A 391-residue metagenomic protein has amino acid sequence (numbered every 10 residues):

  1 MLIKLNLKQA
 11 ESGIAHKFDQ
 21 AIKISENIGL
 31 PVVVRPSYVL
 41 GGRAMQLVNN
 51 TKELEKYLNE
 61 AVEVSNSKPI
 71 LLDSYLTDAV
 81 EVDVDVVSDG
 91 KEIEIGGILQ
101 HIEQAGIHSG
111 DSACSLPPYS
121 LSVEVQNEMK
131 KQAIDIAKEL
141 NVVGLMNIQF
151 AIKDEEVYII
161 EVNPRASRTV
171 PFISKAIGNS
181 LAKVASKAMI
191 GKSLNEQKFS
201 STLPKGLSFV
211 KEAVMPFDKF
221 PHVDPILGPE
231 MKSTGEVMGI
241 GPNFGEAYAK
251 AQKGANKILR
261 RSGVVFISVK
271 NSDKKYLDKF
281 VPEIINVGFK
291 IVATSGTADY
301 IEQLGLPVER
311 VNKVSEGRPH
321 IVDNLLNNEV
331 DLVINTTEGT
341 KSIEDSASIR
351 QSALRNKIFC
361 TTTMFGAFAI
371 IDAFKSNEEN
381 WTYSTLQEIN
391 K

Functional and structural regions predicted by a protein language model:
M1, I24, D85, I136 (+3 more regions): Hydrophobic/aromatic ligand-binding patch that stacks against planar heteroaromatic rings of cofactors or nucleotides
M1, L5-N6, I28-P31, L40-R43 (+1 more regions): ATP-dependent carboxylate activation and anion-phosphoryl transfer catalytic cores that bind Mg-ATP to form
M1-M45, L304-K313, F365-D372, N377-E378: A conserved helix-loop-beta module that forms one wall/lid of the active-site cleft in ATP-utilizing catalytic domains
Q9-S12, I70-L72, I148, V308 (+1 more regions): Generic structural signal for residues in well-ordered beta-strands
A15-Q20, E53-L54, T77-A79, S272-K274 (+1 more regions): Short acidic loop-to-helix transition motifs that present clustered carboxylates
K17, N50, T294-S295, M364: Helix N-cap/beta->alpha junction signal
L145, K153-E156, A166-P171, K175-V184 (+6 more regions): Acidic, glycine-enriched active-site microenvironments
